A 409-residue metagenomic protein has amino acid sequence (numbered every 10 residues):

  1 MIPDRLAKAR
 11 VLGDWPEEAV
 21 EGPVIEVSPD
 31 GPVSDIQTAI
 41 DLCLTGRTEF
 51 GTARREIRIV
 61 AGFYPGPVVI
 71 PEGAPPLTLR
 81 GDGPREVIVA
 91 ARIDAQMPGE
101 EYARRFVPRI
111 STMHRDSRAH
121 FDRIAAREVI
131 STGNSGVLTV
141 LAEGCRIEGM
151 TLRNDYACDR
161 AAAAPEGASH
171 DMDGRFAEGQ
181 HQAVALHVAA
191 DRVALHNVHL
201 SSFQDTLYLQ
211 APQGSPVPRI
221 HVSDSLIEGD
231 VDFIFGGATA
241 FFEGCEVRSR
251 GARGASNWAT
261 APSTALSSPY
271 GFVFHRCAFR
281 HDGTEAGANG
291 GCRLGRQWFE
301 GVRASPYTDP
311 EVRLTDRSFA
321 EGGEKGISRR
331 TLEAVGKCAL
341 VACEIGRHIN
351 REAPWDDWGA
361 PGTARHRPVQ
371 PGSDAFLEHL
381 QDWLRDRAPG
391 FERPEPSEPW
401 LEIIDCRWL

Functional and structural regions predicted by a protein language model:
M1-S28, P32-L409: Sequence-level preference for short, compositionally simple segments enriched in small aliphatic or small polar residues
